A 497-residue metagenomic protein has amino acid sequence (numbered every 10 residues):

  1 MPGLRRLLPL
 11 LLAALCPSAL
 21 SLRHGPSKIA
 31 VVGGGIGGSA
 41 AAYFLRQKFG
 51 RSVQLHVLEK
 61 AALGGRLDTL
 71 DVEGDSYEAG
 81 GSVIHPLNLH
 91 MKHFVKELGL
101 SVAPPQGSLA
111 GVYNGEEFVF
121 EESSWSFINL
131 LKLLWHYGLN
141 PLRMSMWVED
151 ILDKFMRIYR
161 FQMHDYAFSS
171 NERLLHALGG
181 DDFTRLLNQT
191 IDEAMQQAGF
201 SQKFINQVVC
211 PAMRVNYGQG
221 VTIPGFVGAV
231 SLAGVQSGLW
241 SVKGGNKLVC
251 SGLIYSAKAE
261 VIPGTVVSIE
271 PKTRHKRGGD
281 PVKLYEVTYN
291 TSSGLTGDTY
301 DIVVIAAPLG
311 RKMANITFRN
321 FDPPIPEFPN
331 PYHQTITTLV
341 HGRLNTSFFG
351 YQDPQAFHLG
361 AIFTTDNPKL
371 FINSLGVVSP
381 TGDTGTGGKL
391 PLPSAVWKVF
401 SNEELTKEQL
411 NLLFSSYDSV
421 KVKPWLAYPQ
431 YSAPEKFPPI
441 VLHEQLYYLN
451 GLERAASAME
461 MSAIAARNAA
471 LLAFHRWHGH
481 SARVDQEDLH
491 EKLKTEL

Functional and structural regions predicted by a protein language model:
P26-H56: N-terminal Rossmann-like FAD-binding beta1-loop-alpha1 element of flavoenzymes
R46-V72: Glycine-rich FAD pyrophosphate-binding loop
R66-T69, G74-Q106: Conserved FAD-binding subdomain of flavin-dependent enzymes
K96-E97, S101-G220: Mobile amphipathic helical/loop "lid" adjacent to a hydrophobic cofactor/ligand pocket
F168-D182, C210-A257: Helix-loop-beta segment of a Rossmann-like dinucleotide-binding subdomain
V227-I302: Helical element adjacent to the flavin cofactor pocket in flavoenzyme catalytic cores
Y300-I302, A307-A482: C-terminal segments that line or cap access tunnels to active or ligand-binding sites in enzymes and enzyme-associated
F474-L497: Active-site-proximal substrate-binding core of FAD-dependent oxidoreductases
